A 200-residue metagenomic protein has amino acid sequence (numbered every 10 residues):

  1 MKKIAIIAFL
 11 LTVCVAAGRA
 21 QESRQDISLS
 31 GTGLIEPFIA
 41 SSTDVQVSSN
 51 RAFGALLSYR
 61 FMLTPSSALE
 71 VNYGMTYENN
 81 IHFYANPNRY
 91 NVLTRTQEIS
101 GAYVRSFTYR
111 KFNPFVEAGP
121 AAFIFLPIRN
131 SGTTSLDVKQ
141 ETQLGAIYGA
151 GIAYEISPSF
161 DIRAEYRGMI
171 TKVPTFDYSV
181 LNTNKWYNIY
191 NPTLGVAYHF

Functional and structural regions predicted by a protein language model:
M1-R24: Cleavable N-terminal export/targeting peptides
E22, S58-G132, Y154, Y187-F200: Gram-negative (and chloroplast) outer-membrane scaffold detector with strong preference for beta-barrel transmembrane
S28-L34, N72-G74, E117-A121, E165-R167: Transmembrane beta-strands of outer-membrane beta-barrel proteins
S30-M62: N-terminal targeting signals for Sec/Tat export/insertion, comprising classic cleavable signal peptides
I39-Q46, I81-N88, L126-S135, P174-L181: Outer-membrane beta-barrel translocator domains and adjoining extracellular loop/strand segments of Gram-negative
V45-R51, N88-R95, S135-T142, L181-N188: Replace "Gram-negative outer membrane beta-barrel proteins" with "bacterial and organellar outer membrane beta-barrel
F125-M169: A charged, solvent-exposed segment within the mature domains of Sec-exported extracytoplasmic proteins
E155, S159-F200: Hydrophobic secondary-structure block in the mid-to-C-terminal portion of proteins
